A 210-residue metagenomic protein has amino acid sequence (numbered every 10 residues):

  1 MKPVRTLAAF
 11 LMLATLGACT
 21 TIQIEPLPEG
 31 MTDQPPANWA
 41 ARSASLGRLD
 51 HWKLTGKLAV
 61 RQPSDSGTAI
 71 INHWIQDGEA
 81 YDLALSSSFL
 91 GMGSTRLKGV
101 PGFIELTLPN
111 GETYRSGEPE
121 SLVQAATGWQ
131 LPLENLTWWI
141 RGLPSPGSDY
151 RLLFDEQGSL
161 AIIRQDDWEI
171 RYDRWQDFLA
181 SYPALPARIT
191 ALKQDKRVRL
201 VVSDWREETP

Functional and structural regions predicted by a protein language model:
M1-A8: Bacterial N-terminal signal peptides that target proteins for export
L13-A37: Bacterial Sec signal peptide processing site at the extreme N-terminus
A41-S64, Y81: A short, Trp-centered hydrophobic/proline-enriched beta-strand micro-motif
L58, I75, L85-F89, G99-P101 (+4 more regions): A mature extracytoplasmic/lumenal domain signature
Q62-S66, S88-M92, Q194-D195: Solvent-exposed loop/turn segments connecting transmembrane beta-strands in outer-membrane beta-barrel proteins
E79-W129: An acidic-aromatic
L108-D166: Flexible, processing/modification-adjacent segments and terminal tails in exported/periplasmic/extracellular proteins
R141-P210: Gly/Pro-enriched, hydrophobic low-complexity segments that function as extracytoplasmic propeptides/linkers
